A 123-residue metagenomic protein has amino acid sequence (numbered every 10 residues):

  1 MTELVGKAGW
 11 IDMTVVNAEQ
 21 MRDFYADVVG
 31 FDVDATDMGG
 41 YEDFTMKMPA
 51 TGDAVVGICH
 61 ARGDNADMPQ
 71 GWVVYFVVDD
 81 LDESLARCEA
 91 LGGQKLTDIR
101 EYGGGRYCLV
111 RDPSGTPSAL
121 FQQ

Functional and structural regions predicted by a protein language model:
M1-G9, M13, D34-D37, L85 (+1 more regions): Vicinal oxygen chelate
T2-V5, G9-D53, A90: Core segments of cupin and vicinal oxygen chelate
A8-V16, K47, D64-R87, Y107-R111: Vicinal oxygen chelate
D23-F24, G30, G40-D43, V74 (+3 more regions): Intrinsically disordered, low-complexity N-terminal regions enriched in serine/proline/glycine with scattered basic
D27-G30, W72-Y75, G93, D112-P113: General N-terminal targeting signals
D32-P69, P117-Q123: Conserved short beta-strand elements that form part of the metal-binding/catalytic scaffold of enzyme active sites
C59, Y75, D98: A cross-family glycoside hydrolase active-site/sugar-binding cleft signature
